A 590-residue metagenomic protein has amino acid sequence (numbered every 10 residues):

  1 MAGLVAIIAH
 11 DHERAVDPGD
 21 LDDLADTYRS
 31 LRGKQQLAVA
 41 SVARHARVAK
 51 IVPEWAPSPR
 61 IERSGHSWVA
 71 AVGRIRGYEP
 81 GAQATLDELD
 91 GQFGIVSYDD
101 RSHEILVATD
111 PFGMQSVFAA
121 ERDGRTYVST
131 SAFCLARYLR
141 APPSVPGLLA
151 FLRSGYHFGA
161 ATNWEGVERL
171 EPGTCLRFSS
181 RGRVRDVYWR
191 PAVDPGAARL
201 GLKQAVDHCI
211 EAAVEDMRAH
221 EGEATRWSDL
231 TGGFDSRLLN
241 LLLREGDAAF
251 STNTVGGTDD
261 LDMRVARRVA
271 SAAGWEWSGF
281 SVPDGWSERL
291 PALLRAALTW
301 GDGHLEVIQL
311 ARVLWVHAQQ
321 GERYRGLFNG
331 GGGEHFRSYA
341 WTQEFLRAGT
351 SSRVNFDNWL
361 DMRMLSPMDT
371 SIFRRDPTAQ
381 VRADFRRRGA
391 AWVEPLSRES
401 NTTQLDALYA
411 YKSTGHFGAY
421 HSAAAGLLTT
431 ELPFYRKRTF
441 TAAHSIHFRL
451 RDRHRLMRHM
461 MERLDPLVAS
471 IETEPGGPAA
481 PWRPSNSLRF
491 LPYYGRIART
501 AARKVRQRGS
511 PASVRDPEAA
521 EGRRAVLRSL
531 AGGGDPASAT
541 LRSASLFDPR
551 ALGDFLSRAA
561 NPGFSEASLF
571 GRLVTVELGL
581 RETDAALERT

Functional and structural regions predicted by a protein language model:
M1-G285, V576-E577, E582: Cysteine-centered catalytic environments shared across enzyme families
M1-L4, A9-H10, L31-R44, V167 (+1 more regions): Adenosyl-5′-phosphate
R76-P80, L293-H304: Short, basic, glycine/proline-bearing loop/turn elements
E171, A205-H208, A212, F234 (+13 more regions): Generic recognition of stable, solvent-exposed alpha-helical segments in well-folded globular domains
M263, R267-T299, N329, F336 (+1 more regions): A conserved beta-strand->alpha-helix junction
L294-L298, S338-N355, R449-L450, G476-G477 (+1 more regions): Short secondary-structure boundary/capping segments
H304-G321, D406-Y409, G415-F417, A423: A conserved donor-nucleotide-binding helix/loop in the catalytic core of Leloir-type glycosyltransferases
W315-A379, S422, L427-K437: Active-site adenylate/phosphate-handling loop in enzymes that bind or generate adenylated species
